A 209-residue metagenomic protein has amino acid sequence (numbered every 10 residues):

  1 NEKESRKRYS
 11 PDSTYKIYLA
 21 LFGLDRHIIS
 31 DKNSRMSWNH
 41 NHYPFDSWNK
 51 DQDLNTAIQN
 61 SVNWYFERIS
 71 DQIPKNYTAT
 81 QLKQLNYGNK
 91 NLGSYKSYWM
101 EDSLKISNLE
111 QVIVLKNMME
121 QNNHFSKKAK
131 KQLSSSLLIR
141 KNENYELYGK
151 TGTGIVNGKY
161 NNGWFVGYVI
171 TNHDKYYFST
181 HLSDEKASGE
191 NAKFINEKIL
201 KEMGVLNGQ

Functional and structural regions predicted by a protein language model:
N1-R8, N41-Y43: Short helix/strand-bridging catalytic loops that position acidic/His residues to coordinate divalent metals and engage
E2-R6, K50-D51, Q59-F66, G93-W99 (+1 more regions): Flexible glycine/proline-enriched surface loops and loop-helix/loop-strand junctions
E4, R8, D71-N76, M119-Q209: Structured C-terminal helix/loop/strand segments within mature extracytoplasmic catalytic/sensor domains
E4-R6, S10, T14-Y15, D31 (+8 more regions): Extracytoplasmic
R8-K32, A57, F178: Active-site SXXK
L21-I29, D71, I113-E120, K201: Short glycine/serine- and small hydrophobic-enriched flexible loop segments
L24-N41, F125-K130: Short, well-structured active-site flanking segments
D46, D53-L54, F66-K116, E120: Mid-domain, small-residue-enriched loop/turn segments at the edges of structured enzyme/sensor domains
